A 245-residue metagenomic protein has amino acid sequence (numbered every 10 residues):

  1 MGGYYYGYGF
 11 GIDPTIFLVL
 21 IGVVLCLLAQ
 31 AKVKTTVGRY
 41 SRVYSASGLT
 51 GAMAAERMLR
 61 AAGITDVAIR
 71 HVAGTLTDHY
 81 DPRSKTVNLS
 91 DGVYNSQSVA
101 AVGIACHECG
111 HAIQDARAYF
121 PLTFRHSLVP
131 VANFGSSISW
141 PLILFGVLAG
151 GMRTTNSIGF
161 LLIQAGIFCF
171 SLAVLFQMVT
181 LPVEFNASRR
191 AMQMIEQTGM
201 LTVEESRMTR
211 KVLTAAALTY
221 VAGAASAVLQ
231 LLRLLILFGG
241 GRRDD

Functional and structural regions predicted by a protein language model:
M1-I12, A31-S136, L175-D245: Polar-ligand-bearing catalytic/cofactor-coordination segments of membrane-embedded or membrane-tethered inner-membrane
F10-V19, T155-F168: Hydrophobic alpha-helical transmembrane segments
F17-G38: N-terminal signal-anchor transmembrane alpha helix
I21, A132, S136-S139, I163-G166 (+1 more regions): Alpha-helical transmembrane segments of integral membrane proteins, emphasizing hydrophobic/aromatic residues
G22-L28, G146, G166-T180: Alpha-helical transmembrane segments of multi-pass membrane proteins
L128-R153, S157: Post-HExxH zinc-binding segment in Zn-dependent metallohydrolases
L148-A165, L237, G241-D245: Membrane-interfacial helix-loop-helix connectors in multipass membrane proteins
